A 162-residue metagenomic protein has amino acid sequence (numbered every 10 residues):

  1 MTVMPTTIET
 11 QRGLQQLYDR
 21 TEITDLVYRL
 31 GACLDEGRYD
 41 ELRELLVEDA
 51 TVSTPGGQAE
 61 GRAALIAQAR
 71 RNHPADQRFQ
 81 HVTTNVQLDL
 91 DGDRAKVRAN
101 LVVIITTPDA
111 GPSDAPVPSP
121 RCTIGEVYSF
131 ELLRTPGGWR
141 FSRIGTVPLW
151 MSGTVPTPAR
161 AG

Functional and structural regions predicted by a protein language model:
M1-E36, D40, E44, E48: Short, low-complexity N-terminal intrinsically disordered segments enriched in polar/charged residues
T2-V3, K96, T123-P156: Short beta-strand edge/turn micro-motifs at domain boundaries
V27, H81-N85, A115-P116, V127: Short structured motifs
L34, L46, L101-V103, G145-P148: Short beta-strand segments enriched in hydrophobic/aromatic residues within well-folded beta-rich domains
Y39-P108: A solvent-exposed, acidic/Ser-Thr-rich amphipathic alpha-helical stretch
D76-R78, S119-T123: Short Gly/Pro-enriched turn/cap motifs at secondary-structure boundaries
D109-P118: Short, surface-exposed loop/helix-turn segments at secondary-structure junctions that function as lids/hinges flanking
R160-G162: Flexible, surface-exposed loop regions and adjacent strand-edge segments of Gram-negative outer-membrane beta-barrel
